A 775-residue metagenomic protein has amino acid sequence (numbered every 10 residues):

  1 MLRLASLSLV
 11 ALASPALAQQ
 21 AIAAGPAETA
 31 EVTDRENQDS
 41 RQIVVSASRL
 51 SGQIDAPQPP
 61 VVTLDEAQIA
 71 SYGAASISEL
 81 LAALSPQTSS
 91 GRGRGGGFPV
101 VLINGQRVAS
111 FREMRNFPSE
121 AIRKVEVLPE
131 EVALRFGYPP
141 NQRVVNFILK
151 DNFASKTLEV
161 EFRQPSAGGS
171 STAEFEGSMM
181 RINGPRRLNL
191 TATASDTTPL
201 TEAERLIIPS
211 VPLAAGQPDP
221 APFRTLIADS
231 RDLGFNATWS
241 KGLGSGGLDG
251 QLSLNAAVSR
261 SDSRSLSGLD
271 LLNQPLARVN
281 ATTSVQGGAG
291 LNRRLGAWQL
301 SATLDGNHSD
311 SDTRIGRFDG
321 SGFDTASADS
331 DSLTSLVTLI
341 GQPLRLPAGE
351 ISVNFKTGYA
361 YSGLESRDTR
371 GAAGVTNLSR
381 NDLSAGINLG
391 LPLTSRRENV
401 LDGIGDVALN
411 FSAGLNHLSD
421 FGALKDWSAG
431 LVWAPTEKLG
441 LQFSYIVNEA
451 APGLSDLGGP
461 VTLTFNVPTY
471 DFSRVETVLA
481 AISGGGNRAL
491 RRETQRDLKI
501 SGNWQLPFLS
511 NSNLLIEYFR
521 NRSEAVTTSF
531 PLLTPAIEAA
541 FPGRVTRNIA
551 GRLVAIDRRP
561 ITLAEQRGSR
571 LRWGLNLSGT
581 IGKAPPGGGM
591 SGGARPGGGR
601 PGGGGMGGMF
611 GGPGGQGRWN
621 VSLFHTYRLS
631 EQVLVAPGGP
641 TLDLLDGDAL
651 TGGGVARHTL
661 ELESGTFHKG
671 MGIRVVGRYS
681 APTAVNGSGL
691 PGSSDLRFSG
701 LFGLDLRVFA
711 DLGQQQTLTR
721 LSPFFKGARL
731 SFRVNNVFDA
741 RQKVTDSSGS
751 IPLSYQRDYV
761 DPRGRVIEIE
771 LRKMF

Functional and structural regions predicted by a protein language model:
E31-E36, I43-R94, V108-F117, V132-P139 (+6 more regions): N-terminal plug
E66, S90-P129, T157-V160, N189: Periplasmic plug
V101, T197-S230, G234, T238-L383 (+3 more regions): Surface-exposed, low-complexity loop segments enriched in small/polar and acidic residues
A121-R123, G137-V145, D151-I208, D229-F235 (+3 more regions): Outer-membrane beta-barrel translocator/receptor signature
E131, D151, F162-S166, A173 (+21 more regions): Transmembrane beta-strands of outer-membrane beta-barrel pores
N152-S155, G184-R187, G242-Q251, R293-Q299 (+8 more regions): Short loop/turn motifs that connect adjacent beta-strands in outer-membrane beta-barrel proteins
S455-G458, T462-F472, A481, G485-A489 (+5 more regions): Outer-membrane beta-barrel domain signature, especially the mid-to-C-terminal portions of large Gram-negative OMP
G598-M609, L629, V676-S688, A710-F775: C-terminal beta-signal and adjacent terminal beta-strands/loops of Gram-negative outer-membrane beta-barrel proteins
